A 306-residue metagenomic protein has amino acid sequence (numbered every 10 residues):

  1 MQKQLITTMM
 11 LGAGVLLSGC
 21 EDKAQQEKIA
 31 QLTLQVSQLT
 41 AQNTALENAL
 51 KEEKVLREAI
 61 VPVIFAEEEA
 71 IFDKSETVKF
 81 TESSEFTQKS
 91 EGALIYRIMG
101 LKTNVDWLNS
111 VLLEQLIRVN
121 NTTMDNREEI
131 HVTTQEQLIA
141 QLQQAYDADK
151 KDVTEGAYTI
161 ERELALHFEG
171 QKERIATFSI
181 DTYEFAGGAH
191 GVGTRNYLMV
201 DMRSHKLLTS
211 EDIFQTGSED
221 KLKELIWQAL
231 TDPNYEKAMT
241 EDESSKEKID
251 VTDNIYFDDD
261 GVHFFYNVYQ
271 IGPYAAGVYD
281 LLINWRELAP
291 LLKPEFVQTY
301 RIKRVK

Functional and structural regions predicted by a protein language model:
M1-T7: Bacterial N-terminal signal peptides that target proteins for export
Q2, A13-G14: Short N-terminal alpha-helical targeting/association segments
T7-A13: Sec-dependent N-terminal signal peptides
L16-G19: C-terminal motif of bacterial Sec signal peptides marking the signal peptidase cleavage site
E21-K306: Compositionally biased intrinsically disordered regions enriched in Thr/Gly
